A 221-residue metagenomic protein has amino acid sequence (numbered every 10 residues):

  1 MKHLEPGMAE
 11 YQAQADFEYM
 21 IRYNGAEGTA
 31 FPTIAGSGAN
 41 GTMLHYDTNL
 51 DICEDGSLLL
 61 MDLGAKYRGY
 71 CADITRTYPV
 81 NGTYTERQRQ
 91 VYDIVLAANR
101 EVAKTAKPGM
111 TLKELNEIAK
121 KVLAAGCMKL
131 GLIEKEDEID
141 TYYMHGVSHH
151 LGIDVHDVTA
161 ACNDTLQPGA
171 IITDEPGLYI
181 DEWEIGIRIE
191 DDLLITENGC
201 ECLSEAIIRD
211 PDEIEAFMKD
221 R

Functional and structural regions predicted by a protein language model:
M1-R221: Active-site neighborhoods and metal-handling regions in enzymes and metal-associated proteins
